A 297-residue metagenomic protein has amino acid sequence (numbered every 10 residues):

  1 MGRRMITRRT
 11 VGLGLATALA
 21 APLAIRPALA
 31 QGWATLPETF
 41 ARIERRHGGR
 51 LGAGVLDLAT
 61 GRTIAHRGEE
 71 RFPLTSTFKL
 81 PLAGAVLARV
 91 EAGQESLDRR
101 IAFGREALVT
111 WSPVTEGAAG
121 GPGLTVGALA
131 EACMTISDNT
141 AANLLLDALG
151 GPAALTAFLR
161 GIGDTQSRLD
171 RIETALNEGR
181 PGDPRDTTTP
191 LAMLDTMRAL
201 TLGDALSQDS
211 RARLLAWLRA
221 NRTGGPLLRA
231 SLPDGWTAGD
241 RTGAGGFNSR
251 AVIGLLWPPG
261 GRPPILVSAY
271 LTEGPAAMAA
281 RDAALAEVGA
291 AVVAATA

Functional and structural regions predicted by a protein language model:
G2-L13, G32-F40, A148, T196-G225 (+2 more regions): Structured C-terminal helix/loop/strand segments within mature extracytoplasmic catalytic/sensor domains
A28-P73: Beta-lactamase-like hydrolase cores
G48-R50, R67-E69, T77, S96-D98 (+4 more regions): Extracytoplasmic
G52-D57, A65, P81, A102 (+2 more regions): Soluble periplasmic/extracytoplasmic beta-strand elements of cell-envelope proteins
G61, P73-I101, V267: Active-site SXXK
A88-A107, T156, S207-S210: Short, well-structured active-site flanking segments
L108-L144, P152, D186: Conserved catalytic neighborhood of penicillin-recognizing serine enzymes
N143-L202: Mid-domain, small-residue-enriched loop/turn segments at the edges of structured enzyme/sensor domains
